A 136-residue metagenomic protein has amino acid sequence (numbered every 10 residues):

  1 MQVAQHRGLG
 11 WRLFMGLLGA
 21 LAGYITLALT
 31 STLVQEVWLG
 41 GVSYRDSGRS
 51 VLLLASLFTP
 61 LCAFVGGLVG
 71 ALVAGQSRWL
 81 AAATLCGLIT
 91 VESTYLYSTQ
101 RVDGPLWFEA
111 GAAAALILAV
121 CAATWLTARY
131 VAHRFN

Functional and structural regions predicted by a protein language model:
M1-N136: Juxtamembrane/disordered regions of integral membrane proteins
